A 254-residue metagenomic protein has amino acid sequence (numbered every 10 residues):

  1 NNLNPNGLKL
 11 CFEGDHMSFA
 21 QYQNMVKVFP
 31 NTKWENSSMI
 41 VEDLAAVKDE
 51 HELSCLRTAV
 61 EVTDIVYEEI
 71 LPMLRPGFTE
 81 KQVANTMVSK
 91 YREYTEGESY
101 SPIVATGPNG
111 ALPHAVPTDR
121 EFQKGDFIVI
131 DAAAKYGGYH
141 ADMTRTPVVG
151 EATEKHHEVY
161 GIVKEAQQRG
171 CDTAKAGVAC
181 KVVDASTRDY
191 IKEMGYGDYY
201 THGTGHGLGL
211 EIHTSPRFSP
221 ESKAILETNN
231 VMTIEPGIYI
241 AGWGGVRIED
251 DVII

Functional and structural regions predicted by a protein language model:
N1-I254: Active-site neighborhoods and metal-handling regions in enzymes and metal-associated proteins
